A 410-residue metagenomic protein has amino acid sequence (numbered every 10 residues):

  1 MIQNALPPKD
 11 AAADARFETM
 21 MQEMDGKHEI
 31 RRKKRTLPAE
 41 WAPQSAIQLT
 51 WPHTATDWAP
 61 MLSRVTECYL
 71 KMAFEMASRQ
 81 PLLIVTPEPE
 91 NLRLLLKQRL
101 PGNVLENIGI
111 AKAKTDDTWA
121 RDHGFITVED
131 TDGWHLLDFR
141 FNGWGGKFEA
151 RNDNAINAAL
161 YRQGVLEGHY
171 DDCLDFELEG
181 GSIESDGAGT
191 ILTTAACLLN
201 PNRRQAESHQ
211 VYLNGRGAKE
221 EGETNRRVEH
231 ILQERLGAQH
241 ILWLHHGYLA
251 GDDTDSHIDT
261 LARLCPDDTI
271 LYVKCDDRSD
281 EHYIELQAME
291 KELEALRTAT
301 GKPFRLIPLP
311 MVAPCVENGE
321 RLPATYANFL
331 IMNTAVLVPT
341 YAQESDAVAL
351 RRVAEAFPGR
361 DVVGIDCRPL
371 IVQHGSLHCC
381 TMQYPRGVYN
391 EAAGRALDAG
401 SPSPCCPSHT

Functional and structural regions predicted by a protein language model:
M1-D398, C405-C406: The feature marks the mature, well-folded catalytic cores of soluble enzymes
